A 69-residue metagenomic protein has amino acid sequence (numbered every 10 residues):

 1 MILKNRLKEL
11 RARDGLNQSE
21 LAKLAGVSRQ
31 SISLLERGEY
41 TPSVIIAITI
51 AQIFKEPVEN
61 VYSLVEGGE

Functional and structural regions predicted by a protein language model:
N5-L24: Short basic helix-loop element that most often maps to the first helix and adjoining turn of HTH DNA-binding modules
Q18, R29, A47: Helix-turn-helix DNA-binding elements, focusing on the entry/boundary residues of the two helices that contact DNA
E20, S31, N60: Residues in the helix-turn-helix
V27-Y40: Recognition helix of helix-turn-helix/homeodomain-like DNA-binding domains that insert into the DNA major groove
E39-T49, G68: Short, basic-rich loop-to-helix N-cap that marks the start of a DNA-contacting helix
I45-N60: DNA major-groove recognition helix of helix-turn-helix/homeodomain DNA-binding modules
Q52, Y62-E69: Short, charged recognition helix plus adjacent turn of helix-turn-helix-like nucleic-acid-binding domains
